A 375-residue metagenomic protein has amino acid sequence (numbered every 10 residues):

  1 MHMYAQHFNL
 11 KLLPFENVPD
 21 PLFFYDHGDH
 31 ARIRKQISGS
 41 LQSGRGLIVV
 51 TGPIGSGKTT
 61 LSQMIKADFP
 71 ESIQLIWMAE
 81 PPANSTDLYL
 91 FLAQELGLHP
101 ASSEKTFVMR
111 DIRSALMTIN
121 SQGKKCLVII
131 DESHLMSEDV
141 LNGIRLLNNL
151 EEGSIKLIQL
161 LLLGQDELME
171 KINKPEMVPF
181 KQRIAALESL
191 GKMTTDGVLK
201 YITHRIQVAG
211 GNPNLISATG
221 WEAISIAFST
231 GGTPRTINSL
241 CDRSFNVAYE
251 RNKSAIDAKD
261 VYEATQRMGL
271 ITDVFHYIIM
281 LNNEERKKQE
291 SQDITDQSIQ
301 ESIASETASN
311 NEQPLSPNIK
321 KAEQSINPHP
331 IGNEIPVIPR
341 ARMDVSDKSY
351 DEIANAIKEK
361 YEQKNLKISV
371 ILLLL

Functional and structural regions predicted by a protein language model:
M1-G44, I299: A short, basic N-terminal segment
L10-L13, N17, Q74, N84-S102: Conserved NTP-binding/hydrolysis module of P-loop NTPases
G44-M64: Walker A/P-loop nucleotide-binding motif
K66-D68, L168-R183: Short regulatory helix/loop adjacent to the ATP-binding pocket of P-loop NTPases
M78-P82, I172, A185-V198: Conserved AAA+ ATPase "SRH/arginine-finger" region at the nucleotide-binding site
T106-R113, K125, Y201, P213-F228: Short conserved motifs of the RecA-like P-loop NTPase core
S114, S121-L162, K174-E176: Conserved Walker B catalytic segment
A209, P213-L375: C-terminal alpha-helical "lid" subdomain
